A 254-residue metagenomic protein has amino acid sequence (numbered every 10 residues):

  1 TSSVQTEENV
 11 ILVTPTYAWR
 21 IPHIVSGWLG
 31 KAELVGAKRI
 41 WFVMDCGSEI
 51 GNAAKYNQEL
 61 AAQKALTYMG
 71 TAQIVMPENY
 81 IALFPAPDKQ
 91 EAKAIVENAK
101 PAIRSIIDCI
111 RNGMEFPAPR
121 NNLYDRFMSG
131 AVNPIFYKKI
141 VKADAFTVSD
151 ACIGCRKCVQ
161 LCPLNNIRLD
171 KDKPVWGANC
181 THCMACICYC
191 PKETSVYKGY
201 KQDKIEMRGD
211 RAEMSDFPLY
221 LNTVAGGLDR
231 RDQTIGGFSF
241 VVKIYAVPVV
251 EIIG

Functional and structural regions predicted by a protein language model:
T1, T6-T14, A18-I135, K139 (+2 more regions): FMN-binding flavodoxin-like domain, especially the glycine-rich phosphate-binding loop
V4, F84-A86, C183-I187, I205 (+1 more regions): Short low-complexity, flexible loop/linker segments enriched in glycine and/or proline with clustered acidic
V13, D45, E91, S149-D150 (+2 more regions): Conserved short-loop catalytic and cofactor-binding motifs
V75-E78, Q160-D172, M214-V224: Short, highly charged low-complexity linear segments
L123-R156, Q160-L161: A mid-sequence, solvent-exposed acidic-amphipathic segment
V148, I153-T181, A185-Q202: Iron-sulfur cluster-binding cysteine motifs and their immediate structural context in ferredoxin-like electron-transfer
E193-R231, G254: Long, positively charged, glycine-interspersed low-complexity recognition regions
